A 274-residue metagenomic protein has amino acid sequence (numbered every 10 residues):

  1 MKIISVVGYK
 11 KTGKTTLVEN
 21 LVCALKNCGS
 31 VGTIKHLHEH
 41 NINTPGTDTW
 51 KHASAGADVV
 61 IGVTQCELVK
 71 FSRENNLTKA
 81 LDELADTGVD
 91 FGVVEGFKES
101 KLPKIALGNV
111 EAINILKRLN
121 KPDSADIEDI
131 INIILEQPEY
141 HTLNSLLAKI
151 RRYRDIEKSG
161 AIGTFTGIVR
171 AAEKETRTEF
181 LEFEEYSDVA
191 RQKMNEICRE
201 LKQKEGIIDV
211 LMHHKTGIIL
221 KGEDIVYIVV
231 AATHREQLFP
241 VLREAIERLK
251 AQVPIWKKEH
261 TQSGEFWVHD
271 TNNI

Functional and structural regions predicted by a protein language model:
K2-V7, T12, H38, S54 (+4 more regions): N-terminal, polar/charged subdomain of small-to-medium soluble alpha/beta proteins
K11, V22, H36-E39, Q65-C66 (+3 more regions): Short, ordered loop/turn segments at secondary-structure junctions
T15: Walker A/P-loop
V22-R73, E83: N-terminal phosphate/diphosphate-binding loop that engages ATP/GTP or pyrophosphate donors across diverse enzyme folds
C28-G29, A57, D86-G92, I207 (+1 more regions): Short, high-confidence coil segments that cap the C-terminus of an alpha-helix and link into the following beta-strand
L68-G108: Glycine-rich phosphate-binding loop used to anchor ATP phosphates in small-molecule kinases, encompassing both
S100-L135: Short phosphate-coordinating micro-motif centered on Lys-Gly-acidic
